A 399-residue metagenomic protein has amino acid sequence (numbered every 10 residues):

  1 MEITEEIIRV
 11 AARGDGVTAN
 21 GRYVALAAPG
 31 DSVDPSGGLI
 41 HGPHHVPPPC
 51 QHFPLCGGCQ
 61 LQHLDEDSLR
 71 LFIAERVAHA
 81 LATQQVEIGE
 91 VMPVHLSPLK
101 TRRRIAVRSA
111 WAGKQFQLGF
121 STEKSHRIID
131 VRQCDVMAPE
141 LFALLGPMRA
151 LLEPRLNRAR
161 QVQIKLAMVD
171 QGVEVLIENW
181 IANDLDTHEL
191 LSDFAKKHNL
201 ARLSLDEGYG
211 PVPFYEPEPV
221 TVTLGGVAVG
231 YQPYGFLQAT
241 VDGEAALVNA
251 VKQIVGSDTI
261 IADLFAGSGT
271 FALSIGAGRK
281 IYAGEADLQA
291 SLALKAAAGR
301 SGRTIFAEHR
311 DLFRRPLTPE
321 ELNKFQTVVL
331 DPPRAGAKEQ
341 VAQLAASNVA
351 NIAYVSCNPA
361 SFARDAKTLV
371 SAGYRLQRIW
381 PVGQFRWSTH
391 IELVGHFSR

Functional and structural regions predicted by a protein language model:
M1-A12, A182-R399: Rossmann-like S-adenosyl-L-methionine
M1-P54, S125: Terminal RNA-binding accessory module
H44-P47, P54-Q161: Extended interfacial segments that mediate partner engagement and assembly in macromolecular machines
E90-V91, A159-M168, A201-S204: A short glycine-rich, hydrophobically flanked beta-strand micro-motif that places a catalytic Asp/Glu for divalent metal
V91-P98, Q163-K165, G208-P211, W380-Q384: Short, solvent-exposed loop/turn elements at beta->coil junctions and helix N-caps that rim active or binding pockets
R108-A112, A167-V169, S398: Short beta-strand micro-motifs enriched in acidic
K124-S125, A167-I181: Short glycine-rich, basic-tinged beta-strand/loop micro-motifs
